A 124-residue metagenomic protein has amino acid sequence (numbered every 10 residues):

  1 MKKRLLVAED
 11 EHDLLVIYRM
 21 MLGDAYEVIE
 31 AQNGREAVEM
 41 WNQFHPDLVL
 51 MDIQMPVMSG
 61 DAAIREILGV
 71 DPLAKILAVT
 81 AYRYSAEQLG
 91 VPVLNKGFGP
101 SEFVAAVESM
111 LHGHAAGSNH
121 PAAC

Functional and structural regions predicted by a protein language model:
E9: Conserved acidic carboxylate
H12-I29: Two-component/phosphorelay signaling modules centered on CheY-like receiver
N33-E36, S59-A62: Acidic catalytic/metal-coordinating carboxylates
N42-F44, E66-A74, R83-S85: Conserved phosphotransfer cores of two-component systems
D52: Active-site residues of response regulator receiver
M55: Receiver (REC) domain active-site loop signature in two-component systems and cognate sites in sensor histidine kinases
F98-H120: C-terminal output helix
